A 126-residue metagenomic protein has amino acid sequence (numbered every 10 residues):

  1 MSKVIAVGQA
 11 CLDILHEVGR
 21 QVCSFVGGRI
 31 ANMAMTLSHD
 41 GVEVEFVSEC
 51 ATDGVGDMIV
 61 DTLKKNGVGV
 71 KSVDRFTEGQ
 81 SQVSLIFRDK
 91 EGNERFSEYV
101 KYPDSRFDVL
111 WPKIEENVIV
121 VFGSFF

Functional and structural regions predicted by a protein language model:
M1-V68: Glycine-rich phosphate/adenosyl-contacting loop at the front of the ribokinase-like
I14, E43-S124: Conserved N-terminal subdomain of the carbohydrate kinase-like
